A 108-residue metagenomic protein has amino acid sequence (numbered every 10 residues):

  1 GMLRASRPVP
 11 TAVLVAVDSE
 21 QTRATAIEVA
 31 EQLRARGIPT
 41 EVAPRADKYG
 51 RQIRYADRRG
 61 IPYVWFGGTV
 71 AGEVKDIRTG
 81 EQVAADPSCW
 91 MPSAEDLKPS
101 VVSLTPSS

Functional and structural regions predicted by a protein language model:
G1-K48, Q52-Y55, R59-S107: TRNA-recognition modules of translation machinery and tRNA-sensing kinases, especially anticodon-binding
